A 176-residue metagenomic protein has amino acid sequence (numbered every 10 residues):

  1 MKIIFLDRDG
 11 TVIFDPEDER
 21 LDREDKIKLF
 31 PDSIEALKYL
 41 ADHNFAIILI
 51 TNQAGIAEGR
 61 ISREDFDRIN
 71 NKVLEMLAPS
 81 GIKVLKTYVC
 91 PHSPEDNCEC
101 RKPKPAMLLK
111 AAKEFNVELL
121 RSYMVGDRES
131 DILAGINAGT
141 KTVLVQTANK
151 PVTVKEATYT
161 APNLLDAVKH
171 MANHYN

Functional and structural regions predicted by a protein language model:
M1-A46: Active-site neighborhood of HAD-like aspartate-dependent phosphohydrolases
S33, L37-N70, K83-D96, G135: Substrate-recognition element of Asp-dependent hydrolases with the DxDx(T/V) motif
E58-V73, P79, E99-A111: Short, electropositive alpha-helical surface patch
L77-K83, N116: Short helix-capping segments at alpha-helix termini
K102-E129: Conserved Lys-Pro-Asp/Glu-containing loop-to-beta segment of HAD-superfamily phosphomonoesterases, centered on
V125-A161: Acidic, Mg2+-coordinating phosphoryl-transfer loop and its flanking beta/alpha structural elements, shared across
T153-Y175: Mg2+-dependent phosphoryl-transfer enzymes with acidic/Ser/Thr/Gly-rich catalytic loops
